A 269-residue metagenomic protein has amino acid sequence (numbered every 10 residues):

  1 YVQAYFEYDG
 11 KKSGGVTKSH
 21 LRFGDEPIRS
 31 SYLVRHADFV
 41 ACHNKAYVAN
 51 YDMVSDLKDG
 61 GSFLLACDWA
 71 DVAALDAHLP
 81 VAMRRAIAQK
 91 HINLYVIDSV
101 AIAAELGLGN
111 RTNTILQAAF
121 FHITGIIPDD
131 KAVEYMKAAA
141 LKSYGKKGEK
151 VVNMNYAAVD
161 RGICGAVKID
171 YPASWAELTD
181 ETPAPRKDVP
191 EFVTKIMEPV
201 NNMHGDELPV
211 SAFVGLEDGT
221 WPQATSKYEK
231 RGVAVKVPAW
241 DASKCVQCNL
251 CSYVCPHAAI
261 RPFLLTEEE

Functional and structural regions predicted by a protein language model:
Y1-N202: Active-site cofactor/cluster-binding pocket
E7, D68, S243-C245, I260 (+1 more regions): An acidic- and aromatic-residue-enriched active-site/binding cleft used to recognize and process polar
V40, S62-F63, V237, S252-A259: Beta-sheet entry/capping signal
L108, T112, V237, K244-Q247: Secondary-structure capping and boundary motifs in well-ordered enzyme cores
G162, W240, C245-C251, C255: Short cysteine clusters
P172-E229, V233-P238, E267: Intrinsic disorder at enzyme termini
A224-S226, L250-E269: Iron-sulfur cluster-binding cysteine motifs and their immediate structural context in ferredoxin-like electron-transfer
E229-K236, A242, S252, R261: Amphipathic, soluble alpha/beta structural segments
